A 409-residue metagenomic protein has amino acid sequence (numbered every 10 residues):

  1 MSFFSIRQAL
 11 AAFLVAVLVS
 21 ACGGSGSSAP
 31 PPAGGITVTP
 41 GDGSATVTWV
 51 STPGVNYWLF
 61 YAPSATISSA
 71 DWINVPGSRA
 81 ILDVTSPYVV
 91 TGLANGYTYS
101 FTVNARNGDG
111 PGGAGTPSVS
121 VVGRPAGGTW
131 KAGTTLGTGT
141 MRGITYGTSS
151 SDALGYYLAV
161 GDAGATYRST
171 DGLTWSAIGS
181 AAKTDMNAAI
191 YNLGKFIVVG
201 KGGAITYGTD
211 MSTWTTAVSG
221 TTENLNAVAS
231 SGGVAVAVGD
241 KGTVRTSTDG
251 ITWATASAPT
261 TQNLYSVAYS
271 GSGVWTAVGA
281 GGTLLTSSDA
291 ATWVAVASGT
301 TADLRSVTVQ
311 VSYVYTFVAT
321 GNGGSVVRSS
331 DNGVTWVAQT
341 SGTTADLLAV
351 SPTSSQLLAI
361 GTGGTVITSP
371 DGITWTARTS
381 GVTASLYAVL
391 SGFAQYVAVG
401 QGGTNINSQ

Functional and structural regions predicted by a protein language model:
L18-A21: C-terminal motif of bacterial Sec signal peptides marking the signal peptidase cleavage site
P30, N95, R106-A126: Extracellular fibronectin type III
G43-V55: Conserved aromatic anchor
W49, Y88-T91: Hydrophobic core positions of the immunoglobulin-like beta-sandwich fold
P53-G77: Extracellular low-complexity, O-glycosylation-prone stalks/linkers
V90-T98: Surface-exposed, short loops/turns at beta-strand junctions within beta-sandwich domains
P125-Q409: Residue-level hotspots at or immediately adjacent to binding/recognition sites across diverse folds
